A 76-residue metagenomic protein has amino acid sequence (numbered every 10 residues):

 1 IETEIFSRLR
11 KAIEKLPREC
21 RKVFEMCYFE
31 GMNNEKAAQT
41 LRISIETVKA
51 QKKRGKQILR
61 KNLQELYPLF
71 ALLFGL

Functional and structural regions predicted by a protein language model:
I1-K11: Acidic, proline/glycine-rich intrinsically disordered inter-domain spacer in sigma factors
T3, Y28-F29: Substrate-agnostic recognition of the 12-TM MFS/MFS-like secondary transporter fold
K11-E14, R18-K22, E30-T47: Helix-turn-helix DNA-binding module
E46-K49, L63: Membrane-interacting alpha-helical segments
Q51-R54: Residues within the DNA-recognition helix of helix-turn-helix
K56-L76: C-terminal edge and immediately downstream basic/flexible tail or linker adjoining helix-turn-helix-like DNA-binding
